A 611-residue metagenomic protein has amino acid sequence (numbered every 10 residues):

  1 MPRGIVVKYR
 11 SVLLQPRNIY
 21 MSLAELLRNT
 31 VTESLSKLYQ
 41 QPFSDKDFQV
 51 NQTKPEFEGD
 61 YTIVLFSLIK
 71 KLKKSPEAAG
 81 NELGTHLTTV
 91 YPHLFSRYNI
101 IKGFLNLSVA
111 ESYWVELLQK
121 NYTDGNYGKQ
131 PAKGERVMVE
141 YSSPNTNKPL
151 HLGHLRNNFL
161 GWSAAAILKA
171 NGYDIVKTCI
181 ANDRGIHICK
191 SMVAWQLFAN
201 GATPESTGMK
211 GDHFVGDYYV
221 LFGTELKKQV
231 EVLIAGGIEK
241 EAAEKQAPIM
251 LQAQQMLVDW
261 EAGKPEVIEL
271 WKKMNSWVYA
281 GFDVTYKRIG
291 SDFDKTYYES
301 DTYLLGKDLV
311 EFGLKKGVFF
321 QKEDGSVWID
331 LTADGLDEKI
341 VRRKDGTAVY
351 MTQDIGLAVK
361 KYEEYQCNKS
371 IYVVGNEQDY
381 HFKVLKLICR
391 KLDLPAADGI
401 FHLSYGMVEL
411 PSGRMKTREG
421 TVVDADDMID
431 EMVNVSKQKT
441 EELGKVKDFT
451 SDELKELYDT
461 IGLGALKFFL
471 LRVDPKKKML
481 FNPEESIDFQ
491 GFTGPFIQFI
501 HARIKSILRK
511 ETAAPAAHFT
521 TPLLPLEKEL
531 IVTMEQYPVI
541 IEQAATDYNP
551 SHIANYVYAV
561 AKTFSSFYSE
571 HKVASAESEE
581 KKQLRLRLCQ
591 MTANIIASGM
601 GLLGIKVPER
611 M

Functional and structural regions predicted by a protein language model:
V7-Y20: Short, Lys/Arg-enriched N-terminal segments with co-localized hydrophobic residues within the first ~10-30 amino acids
Y20-V115, P131-M611: Non-catalytic interaction-recognition regions
Y113-G128: Secondary-structure boundary elements
